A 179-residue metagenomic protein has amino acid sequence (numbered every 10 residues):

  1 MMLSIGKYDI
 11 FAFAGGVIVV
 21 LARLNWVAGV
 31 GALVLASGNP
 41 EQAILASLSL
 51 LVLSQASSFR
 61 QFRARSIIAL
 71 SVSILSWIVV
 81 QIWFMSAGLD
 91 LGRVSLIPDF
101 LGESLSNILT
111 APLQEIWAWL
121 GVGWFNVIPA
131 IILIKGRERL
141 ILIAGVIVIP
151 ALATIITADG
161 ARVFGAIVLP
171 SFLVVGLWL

Functional and structural regions predicted by a protein language model:
M1, V34-Q42, S73-W83, A144-I155: Aromatic-anchored segments of alpha-helical transmembrane domains
M1-A14, G38: Aromatic- and kink-enriched transmembrane "portal" helix at the membrane-lumen/periplasm boundary that abuts
G6-Y8, V127-L179: Membrane-water interface signatures at transmembrane helix termini and the short loops that connect adjacent helices
A12, A28, A32, Q61-V72 (+1 more regions): Alpha-helical transmembrane segments of integral membrane proteins
G15-R23, L48-Q55, N126-I132, L169-L179: Transmembrane alpha-helical segments
G16-V19, V27-Q42, A46-V52, V72 (+1 more regions): Membrane-interface alpha helices of multi-pass inner-membrane proteins
A22-G29, S54-R65, R137-E138, V175-L179: Membrane-interface junctions at the ends of membrane-embedded or membrane-associated helices
L48-S49, F62-G136: Membrane-lumen/periplasm interface segments of specific transmembrane helices in polyprenyl phosphate-linked
